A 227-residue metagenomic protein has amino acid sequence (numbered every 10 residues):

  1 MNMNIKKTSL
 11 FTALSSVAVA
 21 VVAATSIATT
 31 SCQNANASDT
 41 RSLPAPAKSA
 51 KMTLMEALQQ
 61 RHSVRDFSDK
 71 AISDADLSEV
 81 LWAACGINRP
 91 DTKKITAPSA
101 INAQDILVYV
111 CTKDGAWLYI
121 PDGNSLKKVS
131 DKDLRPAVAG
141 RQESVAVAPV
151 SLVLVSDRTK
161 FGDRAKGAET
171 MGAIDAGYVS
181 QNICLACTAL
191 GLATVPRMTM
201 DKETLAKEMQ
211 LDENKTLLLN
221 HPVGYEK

Functional and structural regions predicted by a protein language model:
N2-A18: Bacterial N-terminal signal peptides that target proteins for export
V21-D39: Bacterial Sec-dependent signal peptides at the C-terminal "C-region" and cleavage site
I27, L205-E208: A solvent-exposed interaction/effector surface
Q33-A148: N-terminal amphipathic, basic helical "cap/leader" segment at the start of enzyme domains
A47, L154-R158, Y225: Short, small-residue-rich loop/turn micro-motifs
R61, V80, V108, V150-F161 (+1 more regions): Small-aliphatic-rich amphipathic alpha-helix that forms the alpha element of a beta-alpha
L192, Q210-L211: Helix N-cap/coil-helix junction residues
L211-K227: A glycine-rich helix N-cap at a beta->alpha junction
